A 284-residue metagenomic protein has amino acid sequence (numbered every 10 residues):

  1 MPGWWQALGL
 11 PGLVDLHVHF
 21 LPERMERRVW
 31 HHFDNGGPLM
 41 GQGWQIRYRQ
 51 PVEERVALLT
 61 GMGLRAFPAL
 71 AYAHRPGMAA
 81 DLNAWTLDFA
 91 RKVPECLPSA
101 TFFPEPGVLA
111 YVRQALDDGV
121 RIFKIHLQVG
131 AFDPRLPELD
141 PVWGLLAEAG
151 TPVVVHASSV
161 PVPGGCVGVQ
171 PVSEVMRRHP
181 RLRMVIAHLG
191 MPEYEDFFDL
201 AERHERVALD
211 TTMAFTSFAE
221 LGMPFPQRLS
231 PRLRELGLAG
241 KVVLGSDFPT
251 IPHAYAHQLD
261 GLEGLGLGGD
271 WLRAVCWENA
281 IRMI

Functional and structural regions predicted by a protein language model:
M1-L16, E23-M62, A66, L238-K241 (+1 more regions): Mid-to-C-terminal alpha-helical segments outside catalytic/metal-binding sites
G12-V14, V153, V185, L244: Residue-level marker for buried hydrophobic side chains located in beta-strands that build the well-ordered beta-sheet
H17, T86, A115, F123 (+6 more regions): Conserved, mostly hydrophobic/aromatic
H17-E23, H156, H188: Histidine-centered divalent metal-coordination motifs
Q50-R55, A84-W85, G107-A110, V169-V172 (+2 more regions): Alpha-helical scaffolding within the catalytic cores of extracellular/periplasmic polymer-degrading hydrolases
R65-A66, L70, H74-V167, E205 (+1 more regions): Active-site gating/metal-coordination segments in enzymes
P192-I284: H/E-rich (His + Asp/Glu) clusters that bind or coordinate divalent metals
